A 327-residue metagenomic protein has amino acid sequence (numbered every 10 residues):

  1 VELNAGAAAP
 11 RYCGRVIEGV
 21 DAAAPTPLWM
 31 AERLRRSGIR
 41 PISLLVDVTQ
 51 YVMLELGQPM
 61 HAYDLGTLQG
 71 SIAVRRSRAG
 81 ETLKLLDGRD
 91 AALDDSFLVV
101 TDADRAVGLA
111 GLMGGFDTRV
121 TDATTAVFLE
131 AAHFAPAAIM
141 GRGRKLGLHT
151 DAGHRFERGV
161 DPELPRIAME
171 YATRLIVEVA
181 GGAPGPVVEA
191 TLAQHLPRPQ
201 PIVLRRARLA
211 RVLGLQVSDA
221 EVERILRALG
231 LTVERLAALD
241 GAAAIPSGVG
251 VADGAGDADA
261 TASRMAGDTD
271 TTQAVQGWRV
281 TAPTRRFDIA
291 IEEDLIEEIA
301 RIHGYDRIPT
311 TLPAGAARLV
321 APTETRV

Functional and structural regions predicted by a protein language model:
V1-A242, T272-R326: RNA/tRNA-interacting regions in translation and RNA-turnover enzymes
Q50, A255-A258: Generic hydrophobic, helix-prone segments enriched in Leu/Val/Ile
A238-I245, V249-V251, G256, S263 (+1 more regions): Intrinsic, low-complexity polybasic segments
